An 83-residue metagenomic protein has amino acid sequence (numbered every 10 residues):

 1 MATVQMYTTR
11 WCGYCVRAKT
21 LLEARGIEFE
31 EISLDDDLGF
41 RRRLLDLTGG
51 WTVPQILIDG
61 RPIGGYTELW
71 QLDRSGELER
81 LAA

Functional and structural regions predicted by a protein language model:
M1-E28: Local sequence-structure signature of Cys/Sec-based thiol-disulfide redox active-site neighborhoods
R10, D36, T48, W70-D73: Short coil/turn residues that cap or connect secondary-structure elements
G13, G39, G64: Short alpha-helical
R17, L21, R25, D46-L47 (+2 more regions): Non-catalytic interaction surface on structured domains
G26-E31, P62: Conserved beta-strand scaffold positions in the cores of enzyme catalytic domains, especially in NTP/NDP-utilizing
S33-W51, E77, L81: Thioredoxin-like thiol-disulfide oxidoreductase module
T48-L57, T67: Structural micro-motif
I58-A83: Non-catalytic, surface beta->alpha helical segment in thiol-disulfide oxidoreductase systems
